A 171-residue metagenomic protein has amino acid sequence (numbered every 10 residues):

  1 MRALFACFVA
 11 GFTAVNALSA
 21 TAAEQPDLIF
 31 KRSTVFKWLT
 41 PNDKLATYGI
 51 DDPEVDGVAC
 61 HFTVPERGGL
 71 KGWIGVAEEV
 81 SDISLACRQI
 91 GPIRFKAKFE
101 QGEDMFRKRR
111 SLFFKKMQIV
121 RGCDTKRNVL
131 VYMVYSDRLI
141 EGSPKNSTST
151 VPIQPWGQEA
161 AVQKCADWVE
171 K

Functional and structural regions predicted by a protein language model:
M1-L4: Positively charged n-region of N-terminal signal peptides that target proteins for export
A6-N16: Bacterial N-terminal signal peptides
A17-A23: Signal peptide processing junction and immediate N-terminal pro/mature segment of secreted/exported proteins
A23-A86: N-terminal secretory signal peptides
D51, F62-E66, Q89-G91, D124 (+1 more regions): A mature extracytoplasmic/lumenal domain signature
P65-K115: Structured domain cores in non-transmembrane regions
R94-K171: Low-complexity intrinsically disordered segments
